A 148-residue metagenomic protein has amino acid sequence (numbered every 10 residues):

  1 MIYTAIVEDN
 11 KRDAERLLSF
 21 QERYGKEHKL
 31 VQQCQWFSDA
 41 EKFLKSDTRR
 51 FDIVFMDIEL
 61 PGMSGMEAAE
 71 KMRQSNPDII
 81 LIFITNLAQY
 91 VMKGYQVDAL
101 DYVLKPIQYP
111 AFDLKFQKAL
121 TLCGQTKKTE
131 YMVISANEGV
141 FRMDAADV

Functional and structural regions predicted by a protein language model:
M1-A5: Non-catalytic signal-transmission and effector/linker regions of two-component phosphorelay proteins
E8: Conserved acidic carboxylate
K11-E15, V91: Charged phosphotransfer/docking patches of two-component systems
R16-Q21: Short hydrophobic helical patches associated with two-component signaling proteins
G25-C34, I79: A generic structural motif
Q35-K42, G65: Helix N-cap/capping motif at the beta->alpha junctions
K45, F51-T126: CheY-like receiver
D113-V148: Conserved binding/recognition cores within well-folded domains
